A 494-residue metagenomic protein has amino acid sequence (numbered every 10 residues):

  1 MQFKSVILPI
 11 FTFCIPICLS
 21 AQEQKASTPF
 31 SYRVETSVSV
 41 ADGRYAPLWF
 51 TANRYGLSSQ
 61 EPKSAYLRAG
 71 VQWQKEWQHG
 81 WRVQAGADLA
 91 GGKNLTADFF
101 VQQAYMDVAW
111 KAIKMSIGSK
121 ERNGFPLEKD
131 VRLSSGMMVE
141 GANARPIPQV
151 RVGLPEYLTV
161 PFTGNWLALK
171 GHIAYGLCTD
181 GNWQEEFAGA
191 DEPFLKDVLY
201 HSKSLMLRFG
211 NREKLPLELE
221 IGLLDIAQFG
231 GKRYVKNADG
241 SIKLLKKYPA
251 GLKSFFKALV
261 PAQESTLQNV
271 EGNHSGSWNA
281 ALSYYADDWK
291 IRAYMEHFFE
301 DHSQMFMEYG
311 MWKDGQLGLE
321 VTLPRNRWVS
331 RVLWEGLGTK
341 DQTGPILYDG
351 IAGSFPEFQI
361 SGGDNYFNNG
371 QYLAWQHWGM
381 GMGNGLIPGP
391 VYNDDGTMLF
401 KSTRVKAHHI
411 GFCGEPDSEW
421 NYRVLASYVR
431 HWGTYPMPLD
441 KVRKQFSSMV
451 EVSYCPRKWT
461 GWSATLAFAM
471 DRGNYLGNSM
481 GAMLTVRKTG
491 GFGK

Functional and structural regions predicted by a protein language model:
M1-S27, F492-K494: Bacterial Sec-dependent N-terminal signal peptides
L19-N123, K129-S134, M138-E140, A144-Y157 (+3 more regions): Beta-barrel outer-membrane channel/assembly domains of diderm bacteria
Q22-S31, W73-Q84, A109-I113, Y157-G171 (+6 more regions): Short loop/turn motifs that connect adjacent beta-strands in outer-membrane beta-barrel proteins
F30-Y45, A85-G91, V108, M115-E121 (+7 more regions): Transmembrane beta-barrel strands of outer-membrane/channel proteins
S31-E35, P62-R68, F99-Q103, I147-R151 (+6 more regions): Transmembrane beta-barrel architecture of outer-membrane proteins
S39-G43, D88-N94, K120-L127, V131-M138 (+8 more regions): Sequence/structural signature of outer-membrane beta-barrel proteins
N123-K236: Internal, well-ordered domain-core segments that constitute the primary functional module of diverse proteins
L215-A227, G231-K494: Exposed, low-structure sequence patches enriched in small/polar residues
